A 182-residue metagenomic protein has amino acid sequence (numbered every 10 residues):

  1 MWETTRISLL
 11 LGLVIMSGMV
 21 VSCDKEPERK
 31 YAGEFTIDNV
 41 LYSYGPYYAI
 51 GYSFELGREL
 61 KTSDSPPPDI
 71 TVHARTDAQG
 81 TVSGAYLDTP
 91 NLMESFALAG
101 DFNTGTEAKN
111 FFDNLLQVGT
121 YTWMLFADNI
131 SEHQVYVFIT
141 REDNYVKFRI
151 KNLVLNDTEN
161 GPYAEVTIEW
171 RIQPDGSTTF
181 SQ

Functional and structural regions predicted by a protein language model:
M1-L10: Bacterial N-terminal signal peptides that target proteins for export
G18-S22: C-terminal motif of bacterial Sec signal peptides marking the signal peptidase cleavage site
C23-Q182: Surface-exposed, beta-sheet-biased, low-hydrophobicity segments with strongly acidic/polar composition
